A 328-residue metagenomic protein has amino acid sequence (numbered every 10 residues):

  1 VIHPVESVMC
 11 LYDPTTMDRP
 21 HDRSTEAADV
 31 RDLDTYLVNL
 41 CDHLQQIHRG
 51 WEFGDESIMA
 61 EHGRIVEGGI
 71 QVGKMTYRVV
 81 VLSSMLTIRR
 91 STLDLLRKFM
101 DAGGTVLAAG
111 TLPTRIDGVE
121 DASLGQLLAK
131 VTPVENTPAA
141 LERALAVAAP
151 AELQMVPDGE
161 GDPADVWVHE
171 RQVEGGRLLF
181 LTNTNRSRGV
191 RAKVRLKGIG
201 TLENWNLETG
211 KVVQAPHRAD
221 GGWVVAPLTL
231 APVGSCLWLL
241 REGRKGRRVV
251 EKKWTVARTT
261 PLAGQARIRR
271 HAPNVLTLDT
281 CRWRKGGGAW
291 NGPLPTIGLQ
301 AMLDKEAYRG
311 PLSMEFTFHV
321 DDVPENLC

Functional and structural regions predicted by a protein language model:
V1-P311, H319-N326: Carbohydrate-binding surfaces of carbohydrate-active enzymes
F316: Short hydrophobic/aromatic patches on beta-strands that form ligand-binding or substrate-lining surfaces
